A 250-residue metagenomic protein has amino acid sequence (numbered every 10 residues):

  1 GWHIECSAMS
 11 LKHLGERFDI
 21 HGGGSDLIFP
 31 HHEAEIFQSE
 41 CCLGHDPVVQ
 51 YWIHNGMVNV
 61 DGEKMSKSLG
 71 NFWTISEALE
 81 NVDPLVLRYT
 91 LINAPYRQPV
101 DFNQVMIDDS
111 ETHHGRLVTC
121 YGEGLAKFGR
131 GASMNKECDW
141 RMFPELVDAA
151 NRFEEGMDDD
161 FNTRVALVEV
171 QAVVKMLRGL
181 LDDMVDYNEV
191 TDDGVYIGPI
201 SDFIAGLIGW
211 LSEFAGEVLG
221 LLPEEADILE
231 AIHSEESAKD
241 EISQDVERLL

Functional and structural regions predicted by a protein language model:
G1-K127: Alpha-helical recognition segments enriched in aromatics with Gly/Pro capping that present substrate-recognition
K67-L250: Conserved nucleotide- and phosphate/pyrophosphate-binding catalytic cores in adenylate/nucleotidyl-handling enzymes
